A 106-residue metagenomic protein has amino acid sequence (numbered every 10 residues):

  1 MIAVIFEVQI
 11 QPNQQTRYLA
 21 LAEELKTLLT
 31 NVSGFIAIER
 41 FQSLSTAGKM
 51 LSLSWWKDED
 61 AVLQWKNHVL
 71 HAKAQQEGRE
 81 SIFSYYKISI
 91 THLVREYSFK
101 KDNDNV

Functional and structural regions predicted by a protein language model:
M1-M50, K57-N67, F83-V106: Short S/T/G/P-rich N-terminal loop/turn motif that feeds into the first structured element of a domain
A74, G78: Conserved short loop/helix modules at catalytic or binding sites in compact beta-alpha or helix-hairpin-helix contexts
